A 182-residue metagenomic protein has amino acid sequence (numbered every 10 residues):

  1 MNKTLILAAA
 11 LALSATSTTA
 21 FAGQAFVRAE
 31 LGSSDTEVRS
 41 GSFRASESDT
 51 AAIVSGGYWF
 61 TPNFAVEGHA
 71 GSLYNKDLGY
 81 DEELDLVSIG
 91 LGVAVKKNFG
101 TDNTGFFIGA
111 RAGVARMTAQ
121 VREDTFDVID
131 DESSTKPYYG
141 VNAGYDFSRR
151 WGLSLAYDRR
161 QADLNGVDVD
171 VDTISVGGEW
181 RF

Functional and structural regions predicted by a protein language model:
M1-F26: Cleavable N-terminal export/targeting peptides
G23-Q24, E30-L31, D35-E37, I53-D124 (+1 more regions): Gram-negative (and chloroplast) outer-membrane scaffold detector with strong preference for beta-barrel transmembrane
F43-T50, Y80-V87, D127-T135, G166-D172: Replace "Gram-negative outer membrane beta-barrel proteins" with "bacterial and organellar outer membrane beta-barrel
S55-W59, G140, G152: Short, conserved structural micro-motifs that define repeat-unit consensus positions and nucleotide-binding loops
W59, Y145-D146: Generic beta-strand structural signal
L73-K76, Y139, D146-F182: Predominantly the C-terminal beta-signal and adjacent terminal strand-loop region of outer-membrane beta-barrel
